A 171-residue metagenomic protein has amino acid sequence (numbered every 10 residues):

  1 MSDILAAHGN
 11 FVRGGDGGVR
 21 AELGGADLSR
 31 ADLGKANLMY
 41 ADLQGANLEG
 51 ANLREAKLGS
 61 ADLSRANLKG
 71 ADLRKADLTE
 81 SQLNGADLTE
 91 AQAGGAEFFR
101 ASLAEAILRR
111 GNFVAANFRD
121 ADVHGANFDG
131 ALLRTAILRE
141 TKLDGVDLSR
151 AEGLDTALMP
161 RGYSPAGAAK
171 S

Functional and structural regions predicted by a protein language model:
M1-D3, V12-S171: Tandem repeat scaffolds
